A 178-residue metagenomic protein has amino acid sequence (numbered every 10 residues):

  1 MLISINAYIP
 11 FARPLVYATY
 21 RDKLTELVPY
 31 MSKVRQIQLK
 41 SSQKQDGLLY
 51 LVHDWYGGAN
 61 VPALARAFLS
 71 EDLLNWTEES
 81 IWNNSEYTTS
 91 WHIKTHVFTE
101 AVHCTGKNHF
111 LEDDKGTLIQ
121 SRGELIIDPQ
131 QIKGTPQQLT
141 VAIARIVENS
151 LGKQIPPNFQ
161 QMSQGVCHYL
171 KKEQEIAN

Functional and structural regions predicted by a protein language model:
M1-A7, R13, V97-E112, Y169-N178: A short, hydrophobic/aromatic-rich structural module that often spans a beta strand with its adjoining loop
M1-L64: Hydrophobic ligand-binding cavity/cleft-lining segments
L39-Q43, W82, F110: Short, exposed beta-strand/loop patches in secreted or surface proteins that constitute
L51, W76, I81, H92-N149: Beta-strand/loop substructures that line and gate deep hydrophobic ligand-binding cavities in soluble
V61-N84: Helix-adjacent hinge/juxtasegments
T88-S90: Structured beta-strand/loop patches that form or line metal/cofactor-binding pockets in enzymes
P136-N178: A conserved amphipathic terminal alpha-helix motif
